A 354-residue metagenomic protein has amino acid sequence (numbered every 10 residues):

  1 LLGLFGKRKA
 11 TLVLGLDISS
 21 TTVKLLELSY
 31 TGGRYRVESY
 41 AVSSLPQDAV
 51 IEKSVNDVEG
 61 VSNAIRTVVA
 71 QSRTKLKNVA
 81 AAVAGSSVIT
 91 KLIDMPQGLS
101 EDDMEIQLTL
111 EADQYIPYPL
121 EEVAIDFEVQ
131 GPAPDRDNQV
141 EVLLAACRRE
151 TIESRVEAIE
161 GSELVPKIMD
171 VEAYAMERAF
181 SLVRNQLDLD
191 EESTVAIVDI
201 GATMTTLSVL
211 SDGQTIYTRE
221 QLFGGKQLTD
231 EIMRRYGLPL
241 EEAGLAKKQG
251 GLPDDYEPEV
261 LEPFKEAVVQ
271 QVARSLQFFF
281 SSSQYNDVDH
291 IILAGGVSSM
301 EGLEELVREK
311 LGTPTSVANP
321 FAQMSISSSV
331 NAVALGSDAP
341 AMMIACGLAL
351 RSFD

Functional and structural regions predicted by a protein language model:
L2-S44, K77-A82, Q186-Y217, G224-Q227 (+1 more regions): Gly/Thr-rich phosphate-binding beta-strand-loop-beta motif of the actin/hexokinase/Hsp70
K9-A10, G60-R73, Q186-S193, R274-F279: Phosphate-interacting basic helix/loop segments used at nucleotide- and nucleic-acid interfaces
S39-A70, D255-V260, F264, A332-G336: N-terminal phosphate-binding loop and adjacent alpha-helix
V50, E150-R178, Q214-D254: Glycine-rich phosphate-binding loop plus the immediately following alpha-helix
A82-R184, H290, P320-I326, A341-I344 (+1 more regions): Active-site neighborhood for divalent-cation/phosphate handling
D230, R234-R235, E242-H290, V297: Adenine-nucleotide phosphate-binding core of ATP-dependent small-molecule kinases
L261-F264, D287-S316, P320-A322: Glycine-rich phosphate-binding loops at beta-strand->alpha-helix junctions
